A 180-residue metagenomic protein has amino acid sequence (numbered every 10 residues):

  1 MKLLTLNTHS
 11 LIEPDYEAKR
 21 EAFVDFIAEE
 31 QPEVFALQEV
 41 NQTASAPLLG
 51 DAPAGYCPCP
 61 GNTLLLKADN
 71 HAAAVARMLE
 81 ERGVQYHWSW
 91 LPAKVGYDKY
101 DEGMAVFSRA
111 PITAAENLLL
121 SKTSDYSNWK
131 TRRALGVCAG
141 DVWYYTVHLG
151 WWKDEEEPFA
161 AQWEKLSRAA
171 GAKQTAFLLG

Functional and structural regions predicted by a protein language model:
M1-V34, E80-E81, Q85-G180: Active-site regions of metal-assisted phosphoester/phosphodiester hydrolases, unifying DNase/endonuclease modules
Y16-E17, V40-M78, G96-D101: Metal-dependent catalytic neighborhoods of phosphoester/phosphodiester hydrolases
F35-E39: Acidic beta-strand-to-loop metal/phosphate-binding motif
